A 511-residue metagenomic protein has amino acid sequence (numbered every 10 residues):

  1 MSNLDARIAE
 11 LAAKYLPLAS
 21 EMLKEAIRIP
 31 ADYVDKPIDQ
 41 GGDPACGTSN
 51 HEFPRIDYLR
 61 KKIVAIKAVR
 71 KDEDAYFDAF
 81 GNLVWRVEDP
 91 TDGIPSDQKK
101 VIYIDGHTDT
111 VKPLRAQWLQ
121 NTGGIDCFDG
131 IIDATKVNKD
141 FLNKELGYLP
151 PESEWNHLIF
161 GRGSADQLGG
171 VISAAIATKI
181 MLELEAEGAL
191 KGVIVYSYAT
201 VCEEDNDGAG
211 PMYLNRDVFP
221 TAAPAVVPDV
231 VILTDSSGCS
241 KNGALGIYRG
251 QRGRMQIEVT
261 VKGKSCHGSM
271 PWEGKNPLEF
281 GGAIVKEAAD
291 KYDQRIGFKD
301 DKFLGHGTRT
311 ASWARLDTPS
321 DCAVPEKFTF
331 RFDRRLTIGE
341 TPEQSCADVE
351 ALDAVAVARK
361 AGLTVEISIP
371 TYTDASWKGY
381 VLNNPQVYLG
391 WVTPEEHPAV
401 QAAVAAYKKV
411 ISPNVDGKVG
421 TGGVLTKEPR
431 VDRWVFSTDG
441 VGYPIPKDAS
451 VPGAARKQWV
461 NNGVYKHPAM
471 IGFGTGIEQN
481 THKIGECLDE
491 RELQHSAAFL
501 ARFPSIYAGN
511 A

Functional and structural regions predicted by a protein language model:
S2-R162, E183-V193: Acidic/His- and Gly-rich active-site-bordering loop/insert found across diverse amide/peptide-bond hydrolases
S2-R7, L11-K14, F53-P54, S237-K241 (+2 more regions): Metal-dependent amide/peptide-bond hydrolase catalytic core, centered on the "pita-bread" metallohydrolase fold
P95, K139-E152, A177-Y196, T221-A225 (+5 more regions): Phosphate-handling active-site elements
K99, P228-V230, P468: Conserved acidic residues
Y103-I104, Y196-T200, V231-I232, V424 (+1 more regions): Extended hydrophobic secondary-structure segments that form protein cores and membrane-embedded regions
D105-H107, A199, I232-D235, K262 (+1 more regions): Short beta-strand segments
Q117-N121, A175, P211-L214, L245-R249 (+3 more regions): Short, glycine/charged-enriched secondary-structure capping and boundary segments
E152-G250: Acidic/histidine-rich catalytic neighborhood of metal-dependent amide-processing enzymes
